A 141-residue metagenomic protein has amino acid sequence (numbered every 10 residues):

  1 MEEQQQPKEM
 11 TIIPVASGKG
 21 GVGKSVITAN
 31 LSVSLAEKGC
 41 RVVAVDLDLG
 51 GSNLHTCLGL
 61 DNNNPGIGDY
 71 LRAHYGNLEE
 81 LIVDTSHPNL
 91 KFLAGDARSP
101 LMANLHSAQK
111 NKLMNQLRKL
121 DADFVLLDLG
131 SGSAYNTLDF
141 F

Functional and structural regions predicted by a protein language model:
E3, K8-D48: Walker A/P-loop phosphate-binding motif and the immediately C-terminal alpha-helix
S25, H106-S107, G130: A conditional alpha-helix N-cap/helix-loop micro-motif detector
N30, K112-N115, D139: Alpha-helical scaffolding segments of alpha/beta enzyme cores, especially the outer helices of TIM-barrel or partial
V45, L126-L127: Hydrophobic residues in beta-strands of the RecA-like P-loop NTPase core, especially within AAA+ ATPase
L47-D123: P-loop/Walker-type NTP enzyme "switch/lid" segment
H74-G76, G130-S133: Short beta->alpha connector loops
A134-F141: Inter-motif core of Ras-like GTPase G domains
